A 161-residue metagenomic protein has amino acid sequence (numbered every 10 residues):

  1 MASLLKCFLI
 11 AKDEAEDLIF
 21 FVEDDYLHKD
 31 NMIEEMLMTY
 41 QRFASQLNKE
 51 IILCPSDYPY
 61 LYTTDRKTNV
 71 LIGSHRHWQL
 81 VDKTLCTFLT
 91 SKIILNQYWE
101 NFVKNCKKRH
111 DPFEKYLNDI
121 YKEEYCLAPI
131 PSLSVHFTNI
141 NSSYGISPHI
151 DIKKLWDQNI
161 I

Functional and structural regions predicted by a protein language model:
M1, L27-K29, C106-K108: Acidic-and-aromatic substrate-binding clefts and catalytic sites of carbohydrate-active enzymes
M1-E16: Active-site-proximal specificity loops/subdomain of glycosyltransferases
S3-L5, Y62-K67, H136-S142: Short, solvent-exposed polar/charged micro-motifs at secondary-structure junctions
F8-I10, K67-G73, S142-P148: Short, surface-exposed amphipathic charged segments that create phosphate/polyanion-binding patches used for binding
L18-F20, L27-N101: Conserved catalytic core of nucleotide-sugar-dependent glycosyltransferases
K92-I161: C-terminal catalytic/acceptor-binding lobe
